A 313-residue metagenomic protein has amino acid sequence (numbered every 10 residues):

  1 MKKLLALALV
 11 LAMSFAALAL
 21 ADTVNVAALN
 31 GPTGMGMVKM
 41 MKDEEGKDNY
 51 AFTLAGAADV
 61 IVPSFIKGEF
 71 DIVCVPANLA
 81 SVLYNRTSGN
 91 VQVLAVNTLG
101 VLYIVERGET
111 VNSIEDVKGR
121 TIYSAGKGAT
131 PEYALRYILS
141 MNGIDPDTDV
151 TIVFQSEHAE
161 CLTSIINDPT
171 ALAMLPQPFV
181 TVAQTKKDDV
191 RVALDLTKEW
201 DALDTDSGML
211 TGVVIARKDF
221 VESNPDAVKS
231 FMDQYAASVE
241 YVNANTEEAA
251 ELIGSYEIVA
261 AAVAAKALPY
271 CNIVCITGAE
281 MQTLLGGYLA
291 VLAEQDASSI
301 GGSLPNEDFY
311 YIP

Functional and structural regions predicted by a protein language model:
K3-A21: Sec-dependent N-terminal signal peptides of Gram-positive bacterial secreted proteins and lipoproteins
D22-D145, I152-V153, A171, Q177 (+1 more regions): Short, glycine-/small- and polar/acidic-enriched structural segments that line small-molecule recognition paths
K39-M40, L102-V111, G208-A227, V274: A bilobed periplasmic-binding-protein/Venus flytrap-type ligand-binding module shared by bacterial periplasmic
E44-K47, K198-S207, V274-Q282: Short, solvent-exposed loop/beta-turn-alpha elements that line the ligand-binding surface or hinge of extracytoplasmic
N78-L79, E157-L252: Pocket-lining segment of extracytoplasmic ligand-binding domains
P146-V150, E257-P269, S299-N306: Short, surface-exposed acidic
V221-Q295: Secondary-structure end/capping motifs
G286-P313: Conserved C-terminal helix/tail region of periplasmic/extracytoplasmic solute-binding proteins
